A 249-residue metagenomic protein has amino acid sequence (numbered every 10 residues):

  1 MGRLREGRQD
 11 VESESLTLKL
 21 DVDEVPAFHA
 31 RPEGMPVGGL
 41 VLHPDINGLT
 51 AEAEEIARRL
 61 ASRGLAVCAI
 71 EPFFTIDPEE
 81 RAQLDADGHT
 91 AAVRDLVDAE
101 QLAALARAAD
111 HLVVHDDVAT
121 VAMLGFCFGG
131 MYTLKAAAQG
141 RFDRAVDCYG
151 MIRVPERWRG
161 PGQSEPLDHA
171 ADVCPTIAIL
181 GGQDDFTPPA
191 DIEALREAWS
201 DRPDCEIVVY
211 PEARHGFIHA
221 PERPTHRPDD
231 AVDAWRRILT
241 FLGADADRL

Functional and structural regions predicted by a protein language model:
M1-L249: N-terminal cap/leader regions of alpha/beta-hydrolase-fold enzymes, predominantly small-molecule hydrolases
